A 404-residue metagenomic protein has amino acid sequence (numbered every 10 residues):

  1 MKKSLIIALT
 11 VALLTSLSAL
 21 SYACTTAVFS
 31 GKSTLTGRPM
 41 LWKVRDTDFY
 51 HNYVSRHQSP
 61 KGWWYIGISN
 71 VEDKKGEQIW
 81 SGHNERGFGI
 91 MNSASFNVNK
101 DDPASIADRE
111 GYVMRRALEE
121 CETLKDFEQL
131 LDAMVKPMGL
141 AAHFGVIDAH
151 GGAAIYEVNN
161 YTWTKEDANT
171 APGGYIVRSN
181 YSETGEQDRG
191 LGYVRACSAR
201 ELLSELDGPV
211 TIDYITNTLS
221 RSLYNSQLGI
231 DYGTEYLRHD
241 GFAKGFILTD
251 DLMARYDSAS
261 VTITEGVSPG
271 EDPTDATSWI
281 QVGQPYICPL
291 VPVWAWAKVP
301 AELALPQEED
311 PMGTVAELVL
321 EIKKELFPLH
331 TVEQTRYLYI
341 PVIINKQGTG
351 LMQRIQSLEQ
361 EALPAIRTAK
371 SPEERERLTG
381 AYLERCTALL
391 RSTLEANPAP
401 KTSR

Functional and structural regions predicted by a protein language model:
M1-L9: Bacterial N-terminal signal peptides that target proteins for export
A8-S18: Bacterial N-terminal signal peptides
A19-A23: Boundary at the C-terminal end of the N-terminal hydrophobic targeting segment
T25-G76, S81-F88, N92-E119, A142 (+1 more regions): C-terminal, well-structured catalytic/ligand-binding subdomain of enzymes
M114-E122, E128-M134: Acidic, contiguous internal or C-terminal segments within carbohydrate-active enzymes that form a structured patch used
A133-K136, T368: Secondary-structure boundary motif
K136-A142: Short arginine-rich
